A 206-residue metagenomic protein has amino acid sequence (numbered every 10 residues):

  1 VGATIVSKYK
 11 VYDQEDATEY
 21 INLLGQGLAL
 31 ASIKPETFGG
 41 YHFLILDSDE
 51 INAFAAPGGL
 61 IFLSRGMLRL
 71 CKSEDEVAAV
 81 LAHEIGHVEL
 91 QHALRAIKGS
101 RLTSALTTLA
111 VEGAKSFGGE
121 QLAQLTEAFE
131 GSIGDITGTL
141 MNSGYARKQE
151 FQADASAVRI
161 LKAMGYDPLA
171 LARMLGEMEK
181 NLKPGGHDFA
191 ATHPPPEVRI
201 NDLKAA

Functional and structural regions predicted by a protein language model:
V1-A206: A Zn2+-metalloprotease active-site environment signal
